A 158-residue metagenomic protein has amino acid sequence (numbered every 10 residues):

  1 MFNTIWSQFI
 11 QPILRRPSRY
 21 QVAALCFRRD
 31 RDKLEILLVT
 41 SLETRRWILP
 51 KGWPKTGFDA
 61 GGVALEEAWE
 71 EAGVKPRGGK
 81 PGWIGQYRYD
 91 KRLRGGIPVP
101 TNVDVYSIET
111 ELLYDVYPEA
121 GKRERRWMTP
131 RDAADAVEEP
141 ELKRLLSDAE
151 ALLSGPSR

Functional and structural regions predicted by a protein language model:
M1-R31: Acidic, metal-coordinating catalytic segment for phosphate/diphosphate chemistry, firing primarily on the Nudix
I5-S7, D135-R158: Charged phosphate-binding loop/patch that engages nucleotide di/tri-phosphates or the phosphate backbone of nucleic
Y20, E35, P98-Y106, E124: Short beta-strand micro-motifs in enzyme catalytic cores
D32-K75: Conserved Nudix-box catalytic region and its N-terminal flanking loop in Nudix hydrolases and closely related
I48, P100, W127: Short aromatic/basic micro-patch
G73-Y114: Active-site segment of metal-dependent pyrophosphate-handling enzymes, primarily the Nudix hydrolase catalytic core
V103-S147: NUDIX/MutT-family hydrolases
